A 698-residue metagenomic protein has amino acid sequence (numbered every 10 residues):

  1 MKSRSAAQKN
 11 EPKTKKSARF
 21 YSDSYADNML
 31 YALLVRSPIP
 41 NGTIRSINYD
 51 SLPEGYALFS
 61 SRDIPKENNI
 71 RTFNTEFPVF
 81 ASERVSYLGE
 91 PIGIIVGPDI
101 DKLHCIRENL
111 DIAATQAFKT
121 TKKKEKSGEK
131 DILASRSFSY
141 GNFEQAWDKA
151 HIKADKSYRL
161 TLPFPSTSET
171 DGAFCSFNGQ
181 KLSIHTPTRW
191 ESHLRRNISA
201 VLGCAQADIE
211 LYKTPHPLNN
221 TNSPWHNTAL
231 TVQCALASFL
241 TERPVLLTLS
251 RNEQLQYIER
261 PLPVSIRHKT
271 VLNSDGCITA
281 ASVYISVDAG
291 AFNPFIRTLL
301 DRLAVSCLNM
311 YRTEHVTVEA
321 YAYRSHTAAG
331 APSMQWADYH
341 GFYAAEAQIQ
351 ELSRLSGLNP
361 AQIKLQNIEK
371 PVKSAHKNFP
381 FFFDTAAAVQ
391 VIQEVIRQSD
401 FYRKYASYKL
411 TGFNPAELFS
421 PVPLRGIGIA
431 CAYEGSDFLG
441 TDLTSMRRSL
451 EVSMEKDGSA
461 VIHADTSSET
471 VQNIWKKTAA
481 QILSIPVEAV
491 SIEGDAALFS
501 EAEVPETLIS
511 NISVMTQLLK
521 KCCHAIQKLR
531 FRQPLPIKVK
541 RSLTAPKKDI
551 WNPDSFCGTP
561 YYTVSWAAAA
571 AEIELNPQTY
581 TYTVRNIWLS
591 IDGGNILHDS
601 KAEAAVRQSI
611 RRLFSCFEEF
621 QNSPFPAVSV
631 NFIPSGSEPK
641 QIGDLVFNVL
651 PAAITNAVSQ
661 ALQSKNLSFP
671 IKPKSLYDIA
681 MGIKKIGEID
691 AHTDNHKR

Functional and structural regions predicted by a protein language model:
M1-Q390, S407-R698: Cofactor-binding beta-sheet edge motifs in enzyme active sites
S399-Y402: Primarily interfacial, aromatic-capped hydrophobic alpha-helices that serve as membrane anchors
